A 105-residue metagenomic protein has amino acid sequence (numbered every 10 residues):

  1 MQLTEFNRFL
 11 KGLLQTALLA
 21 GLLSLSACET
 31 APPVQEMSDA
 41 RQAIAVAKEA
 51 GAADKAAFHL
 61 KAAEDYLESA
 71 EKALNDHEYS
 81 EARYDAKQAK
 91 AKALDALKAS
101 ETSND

Functional and structural regions predicted by a protein language model:
Q2-A17: Bacterial N-terminal signal peptides that target proteins for export
S24-A27: C-terminal motif of bacterial Sec signal peptides marking the signal peptidase cleavage site
E29-L60, L67: Amphipathic, heptad-repeat alpha-helical segments
K48, A52, N75, L94-D95 (+1 more regions): Helix-capping and short linker residues that terminate individual alpha-solenoid repeat units
A52, Y79-A82: Charged, low-complexity interaction regions
Y79-S80, K90-D105: Short, charge-rich amphipathic alpha-helical segments embedded in non-transmembrane helical bundles/solenoids
